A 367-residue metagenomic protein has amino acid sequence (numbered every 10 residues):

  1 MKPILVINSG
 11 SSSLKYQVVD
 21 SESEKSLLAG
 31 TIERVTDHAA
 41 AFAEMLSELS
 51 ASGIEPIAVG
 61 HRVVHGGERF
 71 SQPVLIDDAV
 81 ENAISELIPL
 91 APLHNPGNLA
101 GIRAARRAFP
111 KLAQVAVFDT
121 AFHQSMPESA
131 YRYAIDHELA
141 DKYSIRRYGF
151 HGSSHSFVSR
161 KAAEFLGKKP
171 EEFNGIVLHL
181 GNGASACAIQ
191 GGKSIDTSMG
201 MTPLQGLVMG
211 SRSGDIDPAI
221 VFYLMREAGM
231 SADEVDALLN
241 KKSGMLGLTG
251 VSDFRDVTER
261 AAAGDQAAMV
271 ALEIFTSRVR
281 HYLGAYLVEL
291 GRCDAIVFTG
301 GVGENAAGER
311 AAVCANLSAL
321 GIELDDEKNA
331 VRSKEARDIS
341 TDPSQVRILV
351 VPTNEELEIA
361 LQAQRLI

Functional and structural regions predicted by a protein language model:
I4-A39, G200: Short glycine-rich, Thr/Ser-proximal phosphate-binding strand/loop in the N-terminal lobe of ATP-dependent enzymes
I4-V6, A58-G60, V115, G175-H179: Short glycine-aspartate micro-motif
S9-G10, H61-G66, L180-N182, V297-N305: Glycine-rich beta-strand-to-loop/alpha-helix junction loops that act as flexible
L49-N95, A113-V115, A121-R132: Short beta-strand-loop/turn "lid" adjacent to the catalytic site in phosphate-handling enzymes
Q124-E227: Glycine-rich phosphate-binding loop of actin/hexokinase-like ATP-binding domains
F157-F165, E273-G291: Phosphate/ATP-binding catalytic cores across multiple sugar-kinase/actin-like superfamilies, primarily ASKHA
E227-A271: A mobile "lid/hinge" subdomain adjacent to the ATP/sugar-phosphate binding pocket shared across diverse ATP-dependent
A307, A311-E355: Conserved phosphate-binding/catalytic loops in two-lobed NTP-binding clefts
